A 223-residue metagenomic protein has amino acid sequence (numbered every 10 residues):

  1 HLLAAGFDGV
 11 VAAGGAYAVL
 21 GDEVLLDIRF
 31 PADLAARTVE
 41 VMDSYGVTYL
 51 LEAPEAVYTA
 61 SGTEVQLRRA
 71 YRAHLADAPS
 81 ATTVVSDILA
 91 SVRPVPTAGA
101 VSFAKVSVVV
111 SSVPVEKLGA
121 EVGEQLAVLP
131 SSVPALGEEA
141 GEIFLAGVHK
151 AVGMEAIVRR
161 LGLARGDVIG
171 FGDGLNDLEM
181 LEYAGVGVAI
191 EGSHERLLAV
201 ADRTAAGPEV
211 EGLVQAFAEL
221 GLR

Functional and structural regions predicted by a protein language model:
H1-A73: Active-site phosphate-binding/coordination module
A5-G6, G14, V122-Q125, Y183-A184 (+1 more regions): Short, structured coil segments at secondary-structure junctions
G15, S112-V113, E191-E195: Short, polar loop motifs at secondary-structure junctions
V19-D22, G137-A140, L197-L198: A short acidic, helix-capping loop that chelates divalent metal ions and anchors anionic groups
R37, V41, A120-E121, R196: Alpha-helical scaffold elements within enzyme catalytic domains, especially in hydrolases
E52, A56-F171, L175: Conserved acidic, metal-coordinating active-site core of Asp-based, Mg2+-dependent phosphoryl-transfer enzymes
I143-R223: Mg2+-dependent phosphoryl-transfer enzymes with acidic/Ser/Thr/Gly-rich catalytic loops
